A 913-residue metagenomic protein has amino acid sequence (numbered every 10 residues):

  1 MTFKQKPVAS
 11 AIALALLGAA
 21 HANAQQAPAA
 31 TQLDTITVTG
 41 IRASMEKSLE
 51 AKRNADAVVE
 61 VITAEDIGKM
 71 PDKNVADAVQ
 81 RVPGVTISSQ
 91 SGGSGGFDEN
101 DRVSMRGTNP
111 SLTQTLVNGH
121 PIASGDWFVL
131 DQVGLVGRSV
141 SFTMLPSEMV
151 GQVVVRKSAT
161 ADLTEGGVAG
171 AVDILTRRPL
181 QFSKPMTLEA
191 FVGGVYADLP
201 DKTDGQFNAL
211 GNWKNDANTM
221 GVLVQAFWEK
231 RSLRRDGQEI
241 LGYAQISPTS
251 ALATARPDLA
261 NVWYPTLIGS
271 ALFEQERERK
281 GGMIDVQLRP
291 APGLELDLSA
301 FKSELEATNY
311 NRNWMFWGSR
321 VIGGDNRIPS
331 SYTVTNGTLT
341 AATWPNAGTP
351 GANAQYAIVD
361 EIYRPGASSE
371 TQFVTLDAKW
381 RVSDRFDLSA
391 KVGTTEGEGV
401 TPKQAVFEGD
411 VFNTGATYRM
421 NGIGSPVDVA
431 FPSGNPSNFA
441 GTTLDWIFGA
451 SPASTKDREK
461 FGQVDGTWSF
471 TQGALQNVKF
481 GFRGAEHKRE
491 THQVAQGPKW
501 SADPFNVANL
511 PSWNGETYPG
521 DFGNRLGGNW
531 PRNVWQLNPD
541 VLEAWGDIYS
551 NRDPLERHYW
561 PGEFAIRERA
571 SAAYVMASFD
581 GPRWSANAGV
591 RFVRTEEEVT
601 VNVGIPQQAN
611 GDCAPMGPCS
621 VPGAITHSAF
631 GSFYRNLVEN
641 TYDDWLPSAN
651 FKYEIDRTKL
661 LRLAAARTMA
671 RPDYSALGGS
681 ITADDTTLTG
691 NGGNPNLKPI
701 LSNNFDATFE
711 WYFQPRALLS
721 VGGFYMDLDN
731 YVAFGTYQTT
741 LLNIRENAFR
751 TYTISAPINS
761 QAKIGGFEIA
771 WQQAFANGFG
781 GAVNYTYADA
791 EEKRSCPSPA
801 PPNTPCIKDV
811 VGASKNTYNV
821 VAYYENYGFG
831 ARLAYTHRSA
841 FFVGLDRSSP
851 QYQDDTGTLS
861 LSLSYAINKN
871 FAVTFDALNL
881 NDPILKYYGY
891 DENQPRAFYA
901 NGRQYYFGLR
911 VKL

Functional and structural regions predicted by a protein language model:
T37-K73, I122-V133: N-terminal periplasmic "start-of-domain" segments of outer-membrane beta-barrel proteins
A76-G125, K157: Extracytoplasmic beta-strand/coil segments of soluble accessory domains associated with Gram-negative outer-membrane
D126, T836-G844, S864-L913: C-terminal beta-signal and adjacent terminal beta-strands/loops of Gram-negative outer-membrane beta-barrel proteins
Q132-V140, E148-V155, D162-T254, T266 (+4 more regions): Outer-membrane beta-barrel translocator/receptor signature
D173-T176, V192-G194, T203-K214, L267-N311 (+11 more regions): Outer-membrane beta-barrel transmembrane strands
D236-S270, Y310-E361, E408-F448, W500-N514 (+7 more regions): Solvent-exposed loop segments that connect transmembrane elements
S369-T371, H558, G562-A570, N640 (+5 more regions): Outer-membrane beta-barrel signature, preferentially recognizing the C-terminal barrel domain of Gram-negative
F724-L728, V732, Y737-T739, N743-D846 (+1 more regions): Gram-negative outer-membrane beta-barrel transporters
